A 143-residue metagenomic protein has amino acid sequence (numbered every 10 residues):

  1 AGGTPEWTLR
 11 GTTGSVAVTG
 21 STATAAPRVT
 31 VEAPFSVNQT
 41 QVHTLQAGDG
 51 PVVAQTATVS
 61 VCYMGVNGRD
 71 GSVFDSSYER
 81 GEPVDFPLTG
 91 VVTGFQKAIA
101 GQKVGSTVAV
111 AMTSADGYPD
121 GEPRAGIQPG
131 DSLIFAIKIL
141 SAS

Functional and structural regions predicted by a protein language model:
A1-S143: Cross-family detector of peptidyl-prolyl cis-trans isomerase
